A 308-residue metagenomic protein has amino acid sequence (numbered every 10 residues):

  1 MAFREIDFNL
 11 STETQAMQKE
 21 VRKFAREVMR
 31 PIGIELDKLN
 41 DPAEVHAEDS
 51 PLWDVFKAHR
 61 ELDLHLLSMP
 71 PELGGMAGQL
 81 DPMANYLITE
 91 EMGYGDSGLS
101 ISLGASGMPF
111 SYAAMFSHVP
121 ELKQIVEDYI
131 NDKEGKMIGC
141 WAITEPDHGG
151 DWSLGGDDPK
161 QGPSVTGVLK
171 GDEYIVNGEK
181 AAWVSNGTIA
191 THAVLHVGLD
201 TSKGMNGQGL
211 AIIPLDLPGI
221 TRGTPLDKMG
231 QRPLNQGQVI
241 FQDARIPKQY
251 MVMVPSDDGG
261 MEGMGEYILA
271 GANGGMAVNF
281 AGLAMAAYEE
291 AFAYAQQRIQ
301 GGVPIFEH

Functional and structural regions predicted by a protein language model:
M1-S102, Q124-I125, Y129: Amphipathic, small/basic residue-rich leader segments at the start of a protein or domain
I6-M17, T221-H308: Glycine-rich beta->alpha junctions and the first turn(s) of the following alpha-helix
L87-G93, I213-P218, Q242-R245: Short Ser/Thr-interspersed hydrophobic loop/turn segments at strand-loop and sheet-helix junctions that line or gate
S100-K123, G149-W152: N-terminal glycine-rich flavin-associated loop
G135-G150: A short, Trp-centered hydrophobic/proline-enriched beta-strand micro-motif
L154-D158, V184-S185, T201-S202, K228-N235 (+1 more regions): Short Gly/Pro-enriched turn/cap motifs at secondary-structure boundaries
V165-V168: A structural signal for short hydrophobic beta-strand segments in well-ordered beta-sheet cores
E173, N177-R222: A short core secondary-structure module
